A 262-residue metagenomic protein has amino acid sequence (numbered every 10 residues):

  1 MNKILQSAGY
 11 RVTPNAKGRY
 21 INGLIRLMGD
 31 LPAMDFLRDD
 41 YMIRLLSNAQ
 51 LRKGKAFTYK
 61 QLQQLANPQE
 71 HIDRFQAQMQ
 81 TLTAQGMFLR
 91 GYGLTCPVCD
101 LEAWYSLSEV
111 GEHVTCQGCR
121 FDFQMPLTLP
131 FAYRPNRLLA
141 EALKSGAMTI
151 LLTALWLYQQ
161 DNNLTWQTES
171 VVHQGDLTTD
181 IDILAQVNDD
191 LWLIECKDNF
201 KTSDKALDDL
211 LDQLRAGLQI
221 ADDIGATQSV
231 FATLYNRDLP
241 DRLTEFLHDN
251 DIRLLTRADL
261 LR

Functional and structural regions predicted by a protein language model:
M1-R262: Intrinsically disordered, low-complexity Ser/Thr/Pro/Gly-rich regulatory segments
